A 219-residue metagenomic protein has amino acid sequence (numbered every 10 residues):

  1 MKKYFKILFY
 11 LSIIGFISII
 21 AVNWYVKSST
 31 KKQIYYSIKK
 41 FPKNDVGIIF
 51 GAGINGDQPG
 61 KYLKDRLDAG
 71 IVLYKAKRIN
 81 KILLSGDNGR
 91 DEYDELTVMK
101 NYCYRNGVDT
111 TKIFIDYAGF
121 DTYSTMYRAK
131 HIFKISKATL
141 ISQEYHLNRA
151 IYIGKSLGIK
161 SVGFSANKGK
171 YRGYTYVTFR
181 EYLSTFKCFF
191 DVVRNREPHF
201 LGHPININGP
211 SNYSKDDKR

Functional and structural regions predicted by a protein language model:
M1-F41, L201-N206, N212, D216-K218: N-terminal membrane-anchoring alpha-helices
M1-F5, Y171, T175, F179-Y182: Structural motif marking the loop-to-transmembrane transition
V22-T178: A structural signal for short, hydrophobic/glycine-enriched beta-strand patches
R90-E95, S161-S165, S184-D191, I207-Y213: A general structural signal for short secondary-structure boundary/capping elements
A118-M126, H146-G154, R196-R219: Electropositive, surface-exposed helix/loop patches at the edges of structured domains that serve as adaptable
T178-F200: A transmembrane-helix-recognition feature enriched in membrane-embedded lipid enzymes and envelope glyco-/phospholipid
